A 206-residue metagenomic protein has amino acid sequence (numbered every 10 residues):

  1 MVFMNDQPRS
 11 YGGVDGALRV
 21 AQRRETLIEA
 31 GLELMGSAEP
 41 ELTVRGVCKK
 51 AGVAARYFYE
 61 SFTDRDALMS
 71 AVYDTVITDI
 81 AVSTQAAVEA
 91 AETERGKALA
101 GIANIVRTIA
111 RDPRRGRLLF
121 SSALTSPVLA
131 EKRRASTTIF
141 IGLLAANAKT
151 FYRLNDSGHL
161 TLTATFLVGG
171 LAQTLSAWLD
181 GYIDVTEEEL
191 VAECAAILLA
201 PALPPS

Functional and structural regions predicted by a protein language model:
M1-S10, A146, A177-S206: C-terminal peripheral helix-coil segments that are non-catalytic and often amphipathic
R19-G31, V47, V72-V76, I80: Generic hydrophobic, amphipathic alpha-helix propensity
L34-A67, A71: Helix-turn-helix
T43, R117-F120, E187: Short, hydrophobic secondary-structure boundary micro-motifs
A71, A86-R114: Hydrophobic alpha-helical connector segments
T84-A91, L119-A123, F151, W178-Y182: Secondary-structure edge/capping motif, primarily at the C-terminal ends of alpha-helices and the immediately following
A110-A130, A145-A148: Amphipathic alpha-helical segments used for helix-helix packing
P127-Y152, G158-A172: Amphipathic alpha-helical packing segments from all-alpha helical-bundle domains
